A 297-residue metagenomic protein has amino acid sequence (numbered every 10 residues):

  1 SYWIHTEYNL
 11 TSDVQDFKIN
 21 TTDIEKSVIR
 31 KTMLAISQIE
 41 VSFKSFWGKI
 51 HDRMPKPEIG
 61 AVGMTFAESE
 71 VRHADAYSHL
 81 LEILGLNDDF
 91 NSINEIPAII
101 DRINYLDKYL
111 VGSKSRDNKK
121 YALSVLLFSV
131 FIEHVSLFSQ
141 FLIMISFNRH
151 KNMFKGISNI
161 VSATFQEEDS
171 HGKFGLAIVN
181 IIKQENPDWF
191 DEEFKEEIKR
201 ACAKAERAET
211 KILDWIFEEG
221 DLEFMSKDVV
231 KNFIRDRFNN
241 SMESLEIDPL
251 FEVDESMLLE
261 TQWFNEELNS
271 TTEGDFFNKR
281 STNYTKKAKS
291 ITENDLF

Functional and structural regions predicted by a protein language model:
S1-F297: Non-heme di-metal
